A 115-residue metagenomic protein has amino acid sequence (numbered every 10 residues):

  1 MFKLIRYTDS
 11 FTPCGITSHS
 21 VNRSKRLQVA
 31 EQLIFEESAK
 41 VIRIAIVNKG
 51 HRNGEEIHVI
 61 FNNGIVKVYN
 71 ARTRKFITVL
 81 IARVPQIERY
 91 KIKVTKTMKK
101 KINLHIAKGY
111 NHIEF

Functional and structural regions predicted by a protein language model:
M1-F115: Ribonuclease/tRNase effector modules and their secretory precursors
